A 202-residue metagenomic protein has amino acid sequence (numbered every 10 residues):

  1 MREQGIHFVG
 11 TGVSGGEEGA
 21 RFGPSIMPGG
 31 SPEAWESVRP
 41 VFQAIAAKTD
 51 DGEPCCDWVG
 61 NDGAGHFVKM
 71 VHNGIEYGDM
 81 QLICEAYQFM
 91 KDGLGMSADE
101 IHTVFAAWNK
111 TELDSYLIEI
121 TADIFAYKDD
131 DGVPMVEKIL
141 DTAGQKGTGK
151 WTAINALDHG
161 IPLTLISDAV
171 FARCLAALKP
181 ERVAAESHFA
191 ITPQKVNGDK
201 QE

Functional and structural regions predicted by a protein language model:
M1-H102, K110-K138, A172-G198: Rossmann-fold dinucleotide-binding core
G78-Q81, A143-K150: Short acidic alpha-helix initiation/capping motifs at coil-to-helix transition points, especially at protein N-termini
A107, I139-T142: Conserved short loop/turn motifs at secondary-structure junctions
I154-L157: Domain-level signal for soluble alpha/beta catalytic cores
I166: Glycine-rich anion/phosphate-binding loop at the beta-strand->alpha-helix junction
Q201-E202: C-terminal catalytic subdomain
